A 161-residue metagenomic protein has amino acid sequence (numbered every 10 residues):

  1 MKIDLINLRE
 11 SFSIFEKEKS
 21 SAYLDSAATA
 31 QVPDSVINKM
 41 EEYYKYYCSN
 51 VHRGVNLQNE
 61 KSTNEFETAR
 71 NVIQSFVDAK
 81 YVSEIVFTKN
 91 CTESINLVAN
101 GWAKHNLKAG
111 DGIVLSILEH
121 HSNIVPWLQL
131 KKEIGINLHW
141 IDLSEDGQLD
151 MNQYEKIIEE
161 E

Functional and structural regions predicted by a protein language model:
M1-E161: Pyridoxal 5′-phosphate
